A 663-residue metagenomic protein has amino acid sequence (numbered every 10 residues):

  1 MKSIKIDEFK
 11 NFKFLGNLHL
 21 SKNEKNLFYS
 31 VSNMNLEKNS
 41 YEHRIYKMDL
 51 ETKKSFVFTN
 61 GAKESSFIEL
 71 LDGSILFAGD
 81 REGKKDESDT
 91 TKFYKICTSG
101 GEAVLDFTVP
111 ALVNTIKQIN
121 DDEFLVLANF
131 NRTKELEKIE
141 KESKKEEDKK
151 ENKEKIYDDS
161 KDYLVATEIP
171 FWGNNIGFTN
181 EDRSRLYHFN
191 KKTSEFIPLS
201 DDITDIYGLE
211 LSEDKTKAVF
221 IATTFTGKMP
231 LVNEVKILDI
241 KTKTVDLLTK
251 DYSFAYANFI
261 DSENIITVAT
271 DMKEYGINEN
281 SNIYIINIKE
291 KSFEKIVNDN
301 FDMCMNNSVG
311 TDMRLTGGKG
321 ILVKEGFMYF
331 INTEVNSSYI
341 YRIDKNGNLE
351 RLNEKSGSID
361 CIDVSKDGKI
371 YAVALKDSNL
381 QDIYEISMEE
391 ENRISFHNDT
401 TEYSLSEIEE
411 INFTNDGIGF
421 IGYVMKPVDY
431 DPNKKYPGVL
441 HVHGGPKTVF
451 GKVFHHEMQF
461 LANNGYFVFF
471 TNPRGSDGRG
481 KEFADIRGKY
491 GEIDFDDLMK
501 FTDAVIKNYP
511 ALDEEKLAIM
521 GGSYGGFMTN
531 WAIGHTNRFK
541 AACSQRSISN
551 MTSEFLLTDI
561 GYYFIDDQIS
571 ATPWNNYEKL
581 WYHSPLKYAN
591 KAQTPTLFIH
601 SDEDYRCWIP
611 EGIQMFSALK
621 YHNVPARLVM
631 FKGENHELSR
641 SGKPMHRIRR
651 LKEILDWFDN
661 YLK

Functional and structural regions predicted by a protein language model:
M1-F14, M48-S65, E87-D89, K95-L112 (+8 more regions): Multi-bladed beta-propeller domains
D7-H43: Beta-strand-rich domains and repeat architectures in extracellular enzymes and scaffolds, especially beta-propellers
F12-L27, G61-A78, P110-F124, S160-Y163 (+10 more regions): Conserved beta-propeller blade repeats
G16-H19, L127, V165-A166, W172-G173 (+8 more regions): Non-catalytic accessory segments flanking enzyme active sites
E37-E42, K84-T90, G177-R183, G227-N233 (+3 more regions): Short, solvent-exposed loop/turn segments at conserved positions within beta-propeller repeat blades
H43, N129-Y187, S281-I286, D299 (+2 more regions): Predominantly five- to eight-bladed beta-propeller fold
H397-E515, G522, L556: Cap/lid segment of the alpha/beta-hydrolase catalytic domain
P473-K663: Active-site-proximal cap/loop segments of hydrolase catalytic domains
